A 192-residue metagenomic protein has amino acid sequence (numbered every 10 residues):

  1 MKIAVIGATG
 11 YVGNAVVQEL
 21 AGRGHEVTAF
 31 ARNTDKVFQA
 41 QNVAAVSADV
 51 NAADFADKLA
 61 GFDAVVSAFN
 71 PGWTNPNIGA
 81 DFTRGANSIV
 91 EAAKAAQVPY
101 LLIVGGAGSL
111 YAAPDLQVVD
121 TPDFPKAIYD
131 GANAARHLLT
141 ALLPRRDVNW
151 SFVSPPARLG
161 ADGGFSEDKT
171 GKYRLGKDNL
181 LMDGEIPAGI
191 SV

Functional and structural regions predicted by a protein language model:
I3-H25: N-terminal Rossmann NAD(P)H-binding glycine-rich loop of SDR-like oxidoreductase domains
I6, F30, A68, L101-A107 (+1 more regions): SDR active-site strand-loop-helix element
E26, T34, N87-D130, A135 (+2 more regions): Conserved Rossmann-fold NAD(P)-dependent oxidoreductase catalytic core, especially the SDR/UDP-sugar
D35-A96: NAD(P)H-binding glycine-rich loop region in Rossmannoid oxidoreductase-like domains and their noncatalytic homologs
T74, G108-A113, R158-D162: Conserved catalytic-site region of short-chain dehydrogenase/reductase
G79-T83, F124-H137, E185-V192: Short-chain dehydrogenase/reductase
T140-A161: Conserved beta-loop-beta element that borders a ligand/cofactor-binding pocket
K172-I190: A conserved pocket-lining segment of Rossmann-fold NAD(P)-dependent short-chain dehydrogenase/reductase
